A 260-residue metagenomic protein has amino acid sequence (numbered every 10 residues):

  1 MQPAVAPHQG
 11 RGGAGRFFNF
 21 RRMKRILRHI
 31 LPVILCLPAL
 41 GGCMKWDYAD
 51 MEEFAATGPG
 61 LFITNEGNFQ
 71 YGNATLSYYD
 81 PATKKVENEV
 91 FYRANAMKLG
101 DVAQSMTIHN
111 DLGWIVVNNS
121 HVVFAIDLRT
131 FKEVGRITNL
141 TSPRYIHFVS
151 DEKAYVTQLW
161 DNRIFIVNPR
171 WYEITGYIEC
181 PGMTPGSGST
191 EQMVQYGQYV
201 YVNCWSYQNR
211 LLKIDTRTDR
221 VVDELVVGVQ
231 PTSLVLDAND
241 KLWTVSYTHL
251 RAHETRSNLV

Functional and structural regions predicted by a protein language model:
K24-L27, L35-L61: Bacterial Sec-dependent N-terminal signal peptides
A49-S77, E89-I108: Beta-strand-rich domains and repeat architectures in extracellular enzymes and scaffolds, especially beta-propellers
L61-Y71, I115-N119, V156-W160, V202-S206 (+1 more regions): Conserved beta-strand positions in repeat-built beta-propeller and related beta-rich domains
Y78, V86-R144: Post-signal peptide N-terminal segment of secreted/secretory-pathway proteins
A82, D127-T130, N168-W171, D215-D219: Short loop/turn segments that connect beta-strands within beta-propeller blades
V86-M97, K132-I137, E173-M183, R220-L225 (+1 more regions): A short beta-strand motif characteristic of beta-propeller blades
M97-H109, L140-V149, P181-Y196, G228-D240: Beta-rich, blade/repeat-based domains predominating in secreted/periplasmic proteins but also intracellular
T248-T255: Conserved small/polar residues in nucleotide/adenosyl-binding loops
